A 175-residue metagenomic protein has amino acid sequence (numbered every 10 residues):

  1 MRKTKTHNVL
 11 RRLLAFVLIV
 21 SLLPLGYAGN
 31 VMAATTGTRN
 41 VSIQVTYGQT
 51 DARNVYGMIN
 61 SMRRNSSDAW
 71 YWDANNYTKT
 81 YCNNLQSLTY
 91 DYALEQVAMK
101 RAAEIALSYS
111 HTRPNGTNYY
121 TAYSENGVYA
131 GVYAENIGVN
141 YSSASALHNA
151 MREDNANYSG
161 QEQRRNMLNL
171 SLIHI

Functional and structural regions predicted by a protein language model:
K3-L14: Bacterial N-terminal signal peptides that target proteins for export
K5-T6, T38, I175: Generic early N-terminus positional signal peaking at residue ~5-7
N8-V9, N60, Q161: Short alpha-helical segments used as structural interaction elements across diverse proteins
L14-L23: Hydrophobic helical h-region of N-terminal Sec-dependent signal peptides in bacterial secretory/periplasmic proteins
V20, I105, N157-Q161: Short secondary-structure junctions and interdomain/linker hinges
L23-G37: Sec-dependent signal peptide cleavage junction
A34-N126, R164, L170-L172: Short, well-ordered surface patches within globular domains
N118-I173: A well-ordered secondary-structure block
